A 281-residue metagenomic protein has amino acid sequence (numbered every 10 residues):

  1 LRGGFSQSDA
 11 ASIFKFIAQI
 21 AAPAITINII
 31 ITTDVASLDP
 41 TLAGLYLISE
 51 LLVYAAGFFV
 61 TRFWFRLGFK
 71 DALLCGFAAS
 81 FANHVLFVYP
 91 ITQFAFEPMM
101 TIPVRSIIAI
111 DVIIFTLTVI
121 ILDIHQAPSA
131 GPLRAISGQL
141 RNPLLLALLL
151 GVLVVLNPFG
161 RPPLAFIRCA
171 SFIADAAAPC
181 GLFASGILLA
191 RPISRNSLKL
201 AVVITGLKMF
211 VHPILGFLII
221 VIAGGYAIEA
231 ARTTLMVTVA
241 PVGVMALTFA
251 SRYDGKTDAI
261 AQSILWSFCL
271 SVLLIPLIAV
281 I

Functional and structural regions predicted by a protein language model:
L1-I281: Alpha-helical transmembrane segments of multi-pass small-molecule/ion transporters
